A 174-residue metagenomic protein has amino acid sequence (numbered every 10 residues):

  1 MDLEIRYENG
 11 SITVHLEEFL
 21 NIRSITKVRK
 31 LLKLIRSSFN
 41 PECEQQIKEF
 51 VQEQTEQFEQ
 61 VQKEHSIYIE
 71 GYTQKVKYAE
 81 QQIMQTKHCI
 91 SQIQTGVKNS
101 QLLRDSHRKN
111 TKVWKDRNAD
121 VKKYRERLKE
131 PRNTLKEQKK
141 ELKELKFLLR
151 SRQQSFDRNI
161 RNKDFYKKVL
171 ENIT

Functional and structural regions predicted by a protein language model:
M1, E171-T174: Short intrinsically disordered terminal tails
D2-E53: N-terminal coiled-coil initiation/transition segments in long coiled-coil scaffolds
R23-T26, I35-E42, Q54, F58 (+5 more regions): Short, flexible helical or helix-coil boundary motifs
N40-Q94, L145: Short, charge/polar-rich alpha-helical segments
I69, D120-N159, Y166: Amphipathic alpha-helical coiled-coil segments
I69-L128: Extended alpha-helical coiled-coil "stalk/arm" regions that act as elongated linkers or oligomerization scaffolds
M84, S91, K98, D105 (+6 more regions): Alpha-helical coiled-coil oligomerization motifs
